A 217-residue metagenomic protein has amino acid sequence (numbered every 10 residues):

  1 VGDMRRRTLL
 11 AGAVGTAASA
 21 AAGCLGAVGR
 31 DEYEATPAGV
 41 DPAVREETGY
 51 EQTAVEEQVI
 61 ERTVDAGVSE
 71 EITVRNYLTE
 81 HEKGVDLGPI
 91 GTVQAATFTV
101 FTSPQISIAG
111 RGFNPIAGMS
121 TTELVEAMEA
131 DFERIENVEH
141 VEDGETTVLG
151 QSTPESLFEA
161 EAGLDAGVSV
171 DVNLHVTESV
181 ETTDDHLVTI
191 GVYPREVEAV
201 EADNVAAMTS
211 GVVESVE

Functional and structural regions predicted by a protein language model:
V1-E217: Terminal disorder- and signal-encoded targeting elements
